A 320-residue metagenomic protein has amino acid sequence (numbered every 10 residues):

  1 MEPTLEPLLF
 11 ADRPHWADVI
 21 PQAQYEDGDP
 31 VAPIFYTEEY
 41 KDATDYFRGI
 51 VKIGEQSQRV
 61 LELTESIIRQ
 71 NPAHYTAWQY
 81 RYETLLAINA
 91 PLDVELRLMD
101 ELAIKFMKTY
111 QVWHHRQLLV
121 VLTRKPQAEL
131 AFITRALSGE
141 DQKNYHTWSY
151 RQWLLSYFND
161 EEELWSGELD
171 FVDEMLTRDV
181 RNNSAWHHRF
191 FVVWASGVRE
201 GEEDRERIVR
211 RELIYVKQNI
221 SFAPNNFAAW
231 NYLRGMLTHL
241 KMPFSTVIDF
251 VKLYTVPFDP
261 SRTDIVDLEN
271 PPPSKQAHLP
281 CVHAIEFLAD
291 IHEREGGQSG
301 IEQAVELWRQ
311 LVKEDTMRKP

Functional and structural regions predicted by a protein language model:
M1-H74, E83-L85, A90-L92: Extreme N-terminal leader/anchor segments
E55, L86-D93, V121-R124, N159 (+2 more regions): Alpha-helix capping and inter-helical loop/turn segments
P72-Y75, Y80, T84, Y110-H115: A structural/positional concept
R81, R116, R151, R189 (+3 more regions): Hydrophobic core/packing positions within alpha-helical solenoid repeats
R97-P224, M236, K241: Eukaryote-skewed repeat-based solenoidal scaffolds used as protein-protein interaction platforms, primarily
W194-P320: Structured C-terminal portions of repeat-based eukaryotic scaffold domains
